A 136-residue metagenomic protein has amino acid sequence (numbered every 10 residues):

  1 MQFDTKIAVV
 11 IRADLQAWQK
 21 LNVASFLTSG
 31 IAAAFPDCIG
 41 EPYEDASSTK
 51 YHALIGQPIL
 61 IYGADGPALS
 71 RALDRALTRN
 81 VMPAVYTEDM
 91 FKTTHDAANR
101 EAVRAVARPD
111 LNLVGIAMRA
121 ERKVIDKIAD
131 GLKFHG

Functional and structural regions predicted by a protein language model:
M1-G136: Positively charged, small/polar-rich N-terminal and surface patches that mediate targeting and assembly and bind
